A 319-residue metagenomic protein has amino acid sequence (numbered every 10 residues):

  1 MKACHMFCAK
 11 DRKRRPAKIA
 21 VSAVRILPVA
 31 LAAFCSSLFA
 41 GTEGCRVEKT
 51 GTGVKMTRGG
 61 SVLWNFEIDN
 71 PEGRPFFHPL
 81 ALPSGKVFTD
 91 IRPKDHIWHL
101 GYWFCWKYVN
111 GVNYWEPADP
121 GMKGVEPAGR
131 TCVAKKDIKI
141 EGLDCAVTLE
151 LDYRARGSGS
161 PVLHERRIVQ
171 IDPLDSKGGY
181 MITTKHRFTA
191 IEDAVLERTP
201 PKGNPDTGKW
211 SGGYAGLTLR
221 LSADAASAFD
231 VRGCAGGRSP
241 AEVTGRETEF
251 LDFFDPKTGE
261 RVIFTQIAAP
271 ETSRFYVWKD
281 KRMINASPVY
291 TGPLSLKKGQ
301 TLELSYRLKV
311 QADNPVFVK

Functional and structural regions predicted by a protein language model:
M1-C35: Short, low-complexity, charge-dense intrinsically disordered segments
G41-G101, S176, R198-P200, K257 (+1 more regions): Beta-strand-rich N-terminal accessory domains
G60, L149-L151, T184, F188-A190 (+1 more regions): Short, hydrophobic/aromatic-enriched beta-strand segments in well-ordered soluble domains
D69-E72, F76-L80, D175-A228: Acidic (Asp/Glu-rich), glycine- and aromatic
P71-K123, D230-T248, F253: Extracellular/lumen-exposed scaffold segments
L100-G178: Extended, loop-rich substrate-binding clefts of extracytoplasmic carbohydrate-active enzymes
E260-K319: Beta-strand-rich recognition/accessory modules
